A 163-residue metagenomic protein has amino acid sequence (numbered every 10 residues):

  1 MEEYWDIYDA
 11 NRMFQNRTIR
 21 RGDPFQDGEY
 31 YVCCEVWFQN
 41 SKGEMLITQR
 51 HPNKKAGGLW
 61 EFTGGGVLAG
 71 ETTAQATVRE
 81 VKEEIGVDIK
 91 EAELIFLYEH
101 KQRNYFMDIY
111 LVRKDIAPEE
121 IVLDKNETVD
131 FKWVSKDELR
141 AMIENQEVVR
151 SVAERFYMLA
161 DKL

Functional and structural regions predicted by a protein language model:
M1-E35, S41: Acidic, metal-coordinating catalytic segment for phosphate/diphosphate chemistry, firing primarily on the Nudix
I7, F38, I47, L111-V112 (+1 more regions): Conserved hydrophobic "DFG−1" position in protein kinase catalytic cores
D23-Q26, K54-G57, V129: A short local loop/turn or secondary-structure capping micro-motif enriched for an aromatic residue
C33-G64: A glycine-rich, hydrophobic loop/mini-helix early in the fold
L46-I47, F62-I95: The catalytic Nudix box helix
G57-G58, A69, F96-L163: Nudix hydrolase/Nudix homology domain
